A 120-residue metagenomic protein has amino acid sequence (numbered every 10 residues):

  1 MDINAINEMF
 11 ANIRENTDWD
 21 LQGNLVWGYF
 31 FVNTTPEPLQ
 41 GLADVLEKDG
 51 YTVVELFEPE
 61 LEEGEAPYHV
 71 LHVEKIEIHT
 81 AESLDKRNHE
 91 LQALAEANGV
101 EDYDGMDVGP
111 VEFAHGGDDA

Functional and structural regions predicted by a protein language model:
M1-A120: Long, contiguous binding/interaction regions
